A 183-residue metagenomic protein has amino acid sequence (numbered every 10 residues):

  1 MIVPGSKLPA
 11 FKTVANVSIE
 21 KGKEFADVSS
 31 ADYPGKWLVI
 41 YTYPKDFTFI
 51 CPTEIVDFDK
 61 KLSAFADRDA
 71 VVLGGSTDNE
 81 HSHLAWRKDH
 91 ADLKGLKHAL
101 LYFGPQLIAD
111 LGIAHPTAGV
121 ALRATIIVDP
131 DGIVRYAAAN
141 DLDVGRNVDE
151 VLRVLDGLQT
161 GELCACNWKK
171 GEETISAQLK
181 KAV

Functional and structural regions predicted by a protein language model:
M1-V183: Chalcogenol-based redox active-site neighborhoods
